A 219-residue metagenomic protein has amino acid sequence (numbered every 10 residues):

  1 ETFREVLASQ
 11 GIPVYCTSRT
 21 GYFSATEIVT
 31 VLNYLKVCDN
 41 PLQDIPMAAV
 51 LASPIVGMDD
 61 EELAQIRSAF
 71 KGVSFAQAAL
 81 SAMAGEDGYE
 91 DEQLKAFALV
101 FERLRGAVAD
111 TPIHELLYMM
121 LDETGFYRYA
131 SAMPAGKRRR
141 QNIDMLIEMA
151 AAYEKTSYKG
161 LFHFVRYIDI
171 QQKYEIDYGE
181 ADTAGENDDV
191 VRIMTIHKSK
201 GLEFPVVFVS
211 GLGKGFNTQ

Functional and structural regions predicted by a protein language model:
E1-V56, D60-A64, Q77-A78, E92 (+2 more regions): Conserved motor-region signature of P-loop NTPase helicases/translocases
I66-G72: Amphipathic, charged-and-aliphatic alpha-helical interface segments that function as noncatalytic docking
A78-E86: Flexible, low-complexity interdomain linkers flanking nucleic-acid-processing modules
E86-K95: Charged, heptad-repeat coiled-coil alpha-helices that serve as long linker/dimerization "arms" in large NTP-dependent
